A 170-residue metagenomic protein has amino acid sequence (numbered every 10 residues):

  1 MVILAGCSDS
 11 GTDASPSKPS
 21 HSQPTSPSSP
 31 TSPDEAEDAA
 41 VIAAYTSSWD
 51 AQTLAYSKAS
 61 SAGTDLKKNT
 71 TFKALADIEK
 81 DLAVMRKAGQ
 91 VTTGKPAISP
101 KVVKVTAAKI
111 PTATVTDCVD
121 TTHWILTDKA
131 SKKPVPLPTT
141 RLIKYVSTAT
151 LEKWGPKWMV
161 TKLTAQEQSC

Functional and structural regions predicted by a protein language model:
M1, A5-S29: Short, low-complexity, disordered segments immediately C-terminal to signal peptides in bacterial exported proteins
C7-D9, A44-Y56, V115, T150-E152: Primarily hydrophobic membrane-targeting regions of prokaryotic envelope proteins
P24-P27, D38, V103, V115: Charge-rich, low-complexity terminal tails
P27-T93: Core segments of small alpha/beta cavity-forming domains
S61, K68-C170: Structured, amphipathic secondary-structure segments that form assembly/contact surfaces in multi-subunit
